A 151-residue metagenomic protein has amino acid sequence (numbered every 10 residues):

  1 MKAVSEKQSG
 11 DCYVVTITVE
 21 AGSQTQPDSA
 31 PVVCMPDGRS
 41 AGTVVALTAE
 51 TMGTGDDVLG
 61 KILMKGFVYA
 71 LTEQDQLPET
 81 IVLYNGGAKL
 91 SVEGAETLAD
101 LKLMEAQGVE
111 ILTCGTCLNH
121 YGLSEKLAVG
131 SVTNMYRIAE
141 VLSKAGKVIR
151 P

Functional and structural regions predicted by a protein language model:
K2-V33: Glycine/small-residue-rich loop that forms an oxyanion/phosphate-binding "nest" at active or ligand-binding sites
S5, T97-L123: A glycine-rich helix N-cap at a beta->alpha junction
Q8-S9, E50-T51, G86-G87, T116-N119: Short, ordered loop/turn segments at secondary-structure junctions
P27-G94: Conserved mixed alpha/beta catalytic, RNA-binding, or beta-rich assembly cores of soluble enzyme, regulatory
V68, L98-K102, A139: Short amphipathic alpha-helical segments and helix-helix/interface helices
I81, E110-I111, V148-I149: Short, well-ordered beta-strand core segments
V132-M135, V141-R150: C-terminal binding/interaction regions
